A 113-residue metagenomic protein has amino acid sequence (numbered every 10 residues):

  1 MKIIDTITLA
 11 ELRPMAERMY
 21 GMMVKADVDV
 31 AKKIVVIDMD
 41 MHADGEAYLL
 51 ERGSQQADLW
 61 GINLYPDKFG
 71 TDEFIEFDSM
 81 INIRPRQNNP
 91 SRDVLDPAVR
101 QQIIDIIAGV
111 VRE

Functional and structural regions predicted by a protein language model:
D5-Y48: Negatively charged, low-complexity tracts enriched in Asp/Glu with abundant Ser/Thr
T8-A16, P85-D96: Short histidine-centered catalytic/ligand-binding loop motif
A10, L59-W60, Q101, D105: Polar/charged alpha-helical tracts
D40-F74: Amphipathic, interaction-prone secondary-structure segments
P66-V94: Intrinsically disordered, low-complexity regulatory segments enriched in Ser/Thr/Pro and charged residues
R92-E113: Well-ordered alpha/beta subsegment
